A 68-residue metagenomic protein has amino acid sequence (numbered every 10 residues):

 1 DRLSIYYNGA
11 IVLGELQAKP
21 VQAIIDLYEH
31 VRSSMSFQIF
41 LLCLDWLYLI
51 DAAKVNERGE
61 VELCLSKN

Functional and structural regions predicted by a protein language model:
D1-L13, K67-N68: Short alpha-helical segments that sit at the start of domains
I5, I24, F37-F40: Alpha-helix N-cap/helix-initiation sites
G14-A18: Short, locally clustered residues in the helix-turn-helix/winged-helix DNA-binding domain
K19-V31: Short acidic, hydrophobic short linear motifs in intrinsically disordered regions
S34-W46: Short amphipathic alpha-helical interaction segments
Y48-R58: A short, conserved structural fragment
G59-L65: Minor-groove-contacting beta-hairpin "wing" of winged helix-turn-helix DNA-binding domains
